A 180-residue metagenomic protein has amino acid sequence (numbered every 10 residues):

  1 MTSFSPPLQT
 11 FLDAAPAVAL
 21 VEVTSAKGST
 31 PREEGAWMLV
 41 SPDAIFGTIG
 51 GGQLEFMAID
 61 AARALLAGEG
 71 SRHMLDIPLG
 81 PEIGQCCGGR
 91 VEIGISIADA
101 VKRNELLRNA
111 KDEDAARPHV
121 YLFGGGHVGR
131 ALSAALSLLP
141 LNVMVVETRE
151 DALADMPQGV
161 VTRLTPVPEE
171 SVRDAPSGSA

Functional and structural regions predicted by a protein language model:
M1-L164, G178-A180: Segments forming oxygen-rich coordination pockets for charged ligands
P168-G178: Short amphipathic alpha-helix with an adjacent loop that forms part of the alpha/beta core around
